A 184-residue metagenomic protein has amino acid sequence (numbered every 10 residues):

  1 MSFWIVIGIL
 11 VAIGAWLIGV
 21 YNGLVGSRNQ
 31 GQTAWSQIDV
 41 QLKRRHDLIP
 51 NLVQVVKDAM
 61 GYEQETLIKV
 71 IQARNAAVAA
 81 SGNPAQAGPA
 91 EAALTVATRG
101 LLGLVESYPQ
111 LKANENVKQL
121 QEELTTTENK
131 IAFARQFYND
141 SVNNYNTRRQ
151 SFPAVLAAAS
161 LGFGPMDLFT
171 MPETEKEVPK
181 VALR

Functional and structural regions predicted by a protein language model:
M1-R184: A helix-centric hydrophobic-segment signal that preferentially recognizes long, alpha-helical stretches used
